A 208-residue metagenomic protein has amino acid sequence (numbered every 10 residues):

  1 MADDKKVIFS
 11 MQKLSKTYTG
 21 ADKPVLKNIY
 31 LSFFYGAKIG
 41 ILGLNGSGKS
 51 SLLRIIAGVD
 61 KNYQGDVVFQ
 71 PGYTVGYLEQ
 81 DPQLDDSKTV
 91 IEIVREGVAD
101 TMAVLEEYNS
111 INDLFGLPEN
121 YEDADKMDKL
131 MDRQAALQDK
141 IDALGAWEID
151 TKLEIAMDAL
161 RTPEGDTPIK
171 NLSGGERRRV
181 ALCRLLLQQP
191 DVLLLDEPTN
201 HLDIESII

Functional and structural regions predicted by a protein language model:
M1-I208: ABC ATP-binding cassette signature C-motif
